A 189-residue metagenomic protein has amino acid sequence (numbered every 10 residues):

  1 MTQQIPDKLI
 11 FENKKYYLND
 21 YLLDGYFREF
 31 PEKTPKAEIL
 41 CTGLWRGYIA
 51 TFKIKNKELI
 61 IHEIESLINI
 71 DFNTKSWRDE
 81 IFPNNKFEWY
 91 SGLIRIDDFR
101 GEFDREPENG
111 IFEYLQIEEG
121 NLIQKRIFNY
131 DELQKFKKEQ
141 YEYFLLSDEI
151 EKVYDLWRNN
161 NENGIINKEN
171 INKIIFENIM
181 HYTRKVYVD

Functional and structural regions predicted by a protein language model:
M1-D189: Intrinsically disordered, low-complexity acidic regions enriched in Pro/Ser/Thr
